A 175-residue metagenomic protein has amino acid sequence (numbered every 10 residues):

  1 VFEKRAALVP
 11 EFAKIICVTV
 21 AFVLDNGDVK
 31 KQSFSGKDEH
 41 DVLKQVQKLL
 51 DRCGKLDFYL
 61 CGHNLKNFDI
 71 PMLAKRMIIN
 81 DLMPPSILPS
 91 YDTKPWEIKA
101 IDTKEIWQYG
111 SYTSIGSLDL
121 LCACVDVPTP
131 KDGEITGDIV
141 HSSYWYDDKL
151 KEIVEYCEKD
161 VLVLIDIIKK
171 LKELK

Functional and structural regions predicted by a protein language model:
V1-R52: Conserved RNase H-like, two-metal-ion catalytic cores of nucleic-acid enzymes
A13-I16, D25-D28, G54-E155, K159-K175: Metal-dependent phosphoesterase core characteristic of DEDDh/y 3'-5' exonuclease domains
